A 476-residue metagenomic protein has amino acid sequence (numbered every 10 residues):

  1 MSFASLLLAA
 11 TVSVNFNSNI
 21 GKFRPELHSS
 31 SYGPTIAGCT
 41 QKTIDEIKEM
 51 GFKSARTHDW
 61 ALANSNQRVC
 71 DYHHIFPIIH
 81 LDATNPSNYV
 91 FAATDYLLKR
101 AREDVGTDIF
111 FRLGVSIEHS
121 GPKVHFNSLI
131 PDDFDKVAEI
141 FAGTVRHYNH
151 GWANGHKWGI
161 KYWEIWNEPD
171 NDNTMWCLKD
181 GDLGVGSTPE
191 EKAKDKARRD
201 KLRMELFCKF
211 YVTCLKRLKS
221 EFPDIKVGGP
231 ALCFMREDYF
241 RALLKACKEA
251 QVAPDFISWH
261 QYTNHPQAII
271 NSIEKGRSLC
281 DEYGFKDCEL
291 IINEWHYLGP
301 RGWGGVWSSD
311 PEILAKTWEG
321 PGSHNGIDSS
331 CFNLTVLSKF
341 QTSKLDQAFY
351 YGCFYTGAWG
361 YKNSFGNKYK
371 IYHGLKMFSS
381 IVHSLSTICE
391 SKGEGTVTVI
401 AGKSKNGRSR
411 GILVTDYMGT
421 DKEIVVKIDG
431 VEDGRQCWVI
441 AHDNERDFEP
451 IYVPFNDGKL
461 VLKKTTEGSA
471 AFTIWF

Functional and structural regions predicted by a protein language model:
A9-F52, H58: Mature N-terminal, pre-catalytic/accessory segment of carbohydrate-active enzymes
S30, A101, T144, W163 (+9 more regions): Conserved, mostly hydrophobic/aromatic
T35-I47, H147, E237-K248, S329-L337: Short, acidic/polar
M50-N264: Substrate-binding cleft and catalytic face of glycoside hydrolase catalytic domains, especially the flexible beta-alpha
R198-N333, S343: Noncatalytic carbohydrate-binding groove/subsite architecture in carbohydrate-active enzymes
H296-I400: Aromatic/acidic polysaccharide-binding cleft in carbohydrate-active enzymes
E394-D433, C437-N444, S469-F472: Carbohydrate-binding surface patches
Y452-F476: C-terminal beta-strand-rich structural cap/linker in extracellular carbohydrate-active enzymes
